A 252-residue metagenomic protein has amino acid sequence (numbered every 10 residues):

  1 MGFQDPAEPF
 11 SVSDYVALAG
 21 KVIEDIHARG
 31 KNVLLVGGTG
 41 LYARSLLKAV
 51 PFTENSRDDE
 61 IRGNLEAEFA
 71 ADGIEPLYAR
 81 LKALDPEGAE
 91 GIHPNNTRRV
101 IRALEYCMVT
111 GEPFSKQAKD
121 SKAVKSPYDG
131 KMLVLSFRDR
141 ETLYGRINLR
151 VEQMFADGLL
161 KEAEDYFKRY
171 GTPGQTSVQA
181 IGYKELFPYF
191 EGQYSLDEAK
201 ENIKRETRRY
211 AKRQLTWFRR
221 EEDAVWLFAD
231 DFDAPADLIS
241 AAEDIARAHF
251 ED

Functional and structural regions predicted by a protein language model:
M1-D252: Phosphate/pyrophosphate-binding catalytic cores of soluble transferases and nucleic-acid-acting enzymes
